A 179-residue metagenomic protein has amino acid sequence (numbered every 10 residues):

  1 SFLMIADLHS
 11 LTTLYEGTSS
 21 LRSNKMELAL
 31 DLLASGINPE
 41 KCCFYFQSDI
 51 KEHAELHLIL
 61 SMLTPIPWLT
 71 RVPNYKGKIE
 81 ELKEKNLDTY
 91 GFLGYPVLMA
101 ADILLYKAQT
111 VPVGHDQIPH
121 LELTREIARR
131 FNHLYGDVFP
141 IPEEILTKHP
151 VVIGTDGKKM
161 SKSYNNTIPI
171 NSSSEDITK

Functional and structural regions predicted by a protein language model:
S1-A101: N-terminal Rossmann-like or analogous alpha/beta NTP/dinucleotide-binding catalytic cores that position adenine
K76-K179: Active-site cores that bind ATP or allylic diphosphates and position pyrophosphate for catalysis
